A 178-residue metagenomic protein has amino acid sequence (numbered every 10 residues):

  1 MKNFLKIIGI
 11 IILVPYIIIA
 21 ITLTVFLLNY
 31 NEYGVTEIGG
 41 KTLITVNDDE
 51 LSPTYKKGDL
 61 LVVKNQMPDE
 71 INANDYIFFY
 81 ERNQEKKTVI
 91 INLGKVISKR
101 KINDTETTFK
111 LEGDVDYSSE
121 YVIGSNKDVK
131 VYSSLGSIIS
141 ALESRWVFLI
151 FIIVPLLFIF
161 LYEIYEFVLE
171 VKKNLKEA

Functional and structural regions predicted by a protein language model:
M1-G39: Hydrophobic secretory-pathway targeting helix
N3, V147-A178: Juxtamembrane interface at the cytosolic side of transmembrane helices
K6-G9, G136-S140, E166: Short hydrophobic helices that act as membrane-entry/anchoring signals
I8-I11, P15, A141-L149: Loop-to-transmembrane-helix entry motif
F26-I102: Membrane-proximal low-complexity regions enriched in glycine and acidic/polar residues
G34-T36, P53, K130-S133, P155: Proline-rich low-complexity regions
D75-I77, G124-D128, S140-A141, I153-L157: Short C-terminal domain-edge/linker segments immediately following a structured domain
N92-S140: Extended, hydrophilic extramembrane loops/domains of integral membrane proteins
